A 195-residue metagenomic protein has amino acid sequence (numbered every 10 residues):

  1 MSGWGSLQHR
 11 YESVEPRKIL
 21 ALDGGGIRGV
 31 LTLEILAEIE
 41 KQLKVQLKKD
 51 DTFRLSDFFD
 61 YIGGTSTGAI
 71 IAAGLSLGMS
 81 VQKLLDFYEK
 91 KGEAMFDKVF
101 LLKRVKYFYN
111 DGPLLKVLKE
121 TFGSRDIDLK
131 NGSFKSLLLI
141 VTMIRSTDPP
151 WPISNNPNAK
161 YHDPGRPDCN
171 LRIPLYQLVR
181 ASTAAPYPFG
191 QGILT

Functional and structural regions predicted by a protein language model:
G3, R10, D57, P186 (+1 more regions): Terminal, contiguous helix-loop blocks that mediate binding/assembly
W4, P16-A21, I27-T121, S154-G165 (+1 more regions): Patatin-like phospholipase
S6-E12, D50-S56, G123-S136: Surface-exposed acidic, glycine-flexible loop patches that form ligand/cofactor-binding and adhesion interfaces
S13, D23-G26, N131-F134, M143-R145: A short catalytic or substrate-binding loop motif that flags glycine-/basic-rich loops and adjacent residues that bind
L84, L129-N131, Q191: Intrinsically disordered, low-complexity regions enriched in proline, serine, glycine and charged residues
F96-D97, K135-T195: Active-site gating loop/helix substructures
R104-K106, S133-L138: Short, glycine/charge-rich beta-strand/loop segments that flank catalytic centers and engage negatively charged groups
G112-K135, D148-P152: Active-site periphery "cap/insert" segments of enzyme catalytic domains
